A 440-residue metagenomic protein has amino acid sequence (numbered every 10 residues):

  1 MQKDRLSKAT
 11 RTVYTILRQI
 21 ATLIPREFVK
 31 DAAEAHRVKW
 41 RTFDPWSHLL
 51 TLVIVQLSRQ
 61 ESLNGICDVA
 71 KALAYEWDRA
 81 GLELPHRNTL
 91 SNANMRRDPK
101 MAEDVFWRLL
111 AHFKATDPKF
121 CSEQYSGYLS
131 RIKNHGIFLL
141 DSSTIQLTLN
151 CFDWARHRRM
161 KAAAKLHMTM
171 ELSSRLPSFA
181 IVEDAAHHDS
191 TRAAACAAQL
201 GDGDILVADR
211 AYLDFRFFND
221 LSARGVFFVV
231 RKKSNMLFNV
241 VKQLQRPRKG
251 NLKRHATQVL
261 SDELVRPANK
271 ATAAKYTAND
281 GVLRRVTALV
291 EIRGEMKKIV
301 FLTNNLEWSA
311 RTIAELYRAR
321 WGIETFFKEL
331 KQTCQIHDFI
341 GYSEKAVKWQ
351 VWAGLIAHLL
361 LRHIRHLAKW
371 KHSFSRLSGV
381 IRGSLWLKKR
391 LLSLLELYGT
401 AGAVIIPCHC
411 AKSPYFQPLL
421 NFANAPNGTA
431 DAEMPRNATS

Functional and structural regions predicted by a protein language model:
M1-G65, V69, R97, D104-R108 (+6 more regions): Single, function-defining residue in the core of a domain
K71-A80: Extended, structured, electrostatic nucleic-acid-contact surfaces
R79-R97: Major-groove recognition helix of helix-turn-helix-like DNA-binding domains
K119-C121: Phosphate-interacting basic helix/loop segments used at nucleotide- and nucleic-acid interfaces
A155: A glycine- and small-aliphatic-rich helix-loop capping segment at beta-alpha/alpha-beta transitions that lines
